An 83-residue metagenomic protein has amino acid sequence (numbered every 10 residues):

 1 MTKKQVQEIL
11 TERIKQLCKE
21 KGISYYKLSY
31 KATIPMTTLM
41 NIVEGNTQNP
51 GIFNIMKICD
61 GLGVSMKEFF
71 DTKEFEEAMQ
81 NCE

Functional and structural regions predicted by a protein language model:
M1-G22: A short, Lys/Arg-rich alpha-helix, primarily the initiator
K4, N41, F70-E83: Short, charged recognition helix plus adjacent turn of helix-turn-helix-like nucleic-acid-binding domains
K15, Y26, M56: Residues within the helices of the helix-turn-helix
C18, S29, C59: The alpha-helix within a helix-turn-helix
C18, V43, N54, K73: DNA major-groove recognition helix of helix-turn-helix
G22-N41: Short alpha-helical DNA-recognition segment
P35, N46, K73-E77: The DNA-recognition helices of helix-turn-helix-type DNA-binding domains
N46-K57: Short, basic-rich loop-to-helix N-cap that marks the start of a DNA-contacting helix
